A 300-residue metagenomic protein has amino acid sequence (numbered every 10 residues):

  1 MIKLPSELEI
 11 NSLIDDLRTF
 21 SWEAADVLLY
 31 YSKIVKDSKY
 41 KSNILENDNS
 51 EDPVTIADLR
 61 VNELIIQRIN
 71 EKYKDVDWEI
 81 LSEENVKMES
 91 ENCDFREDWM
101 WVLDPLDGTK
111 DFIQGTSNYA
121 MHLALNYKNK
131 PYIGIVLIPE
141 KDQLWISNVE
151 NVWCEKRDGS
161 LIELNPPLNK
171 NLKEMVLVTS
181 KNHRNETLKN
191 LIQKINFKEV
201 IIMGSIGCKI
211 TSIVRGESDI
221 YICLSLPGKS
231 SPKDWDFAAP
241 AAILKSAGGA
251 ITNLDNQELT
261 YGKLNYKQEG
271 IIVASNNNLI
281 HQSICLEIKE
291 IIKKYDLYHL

Functional and structural regions predicted by a protein language model:
M1-L106, Q193, L279, K289 (+1 more regions): N-terminal subdomain of lithium-sensitive/metallo-dependent phosphomonoesterases centered on the IMPase/IPPase/PAP
L28, D58, I69, T109 (+5 more regions): Residue-level signal for inorganic ion chemistry
D58, E83, D104-D107, D111 (+3 more regions): Acidic active-site catalytic centers that drive phospho-/nucleotidyl reactions and related ester hydrolyses
L81-E83, A124, G262: Solvent-exposed beta-strand sheet faces enriched in polar/charged residues
E83, L137, L224: Conserved residues at the C-terminal ends of beta-strands
N92-R157: DPxDG-like acidic metal-binding loop motif
N151-E155, G159-L161, N278-I284: Short helix-loop capping/hinge motifs at secondary-structure junctions, enriched in acidic/polar residues
P166-L300: An extended, acidic
